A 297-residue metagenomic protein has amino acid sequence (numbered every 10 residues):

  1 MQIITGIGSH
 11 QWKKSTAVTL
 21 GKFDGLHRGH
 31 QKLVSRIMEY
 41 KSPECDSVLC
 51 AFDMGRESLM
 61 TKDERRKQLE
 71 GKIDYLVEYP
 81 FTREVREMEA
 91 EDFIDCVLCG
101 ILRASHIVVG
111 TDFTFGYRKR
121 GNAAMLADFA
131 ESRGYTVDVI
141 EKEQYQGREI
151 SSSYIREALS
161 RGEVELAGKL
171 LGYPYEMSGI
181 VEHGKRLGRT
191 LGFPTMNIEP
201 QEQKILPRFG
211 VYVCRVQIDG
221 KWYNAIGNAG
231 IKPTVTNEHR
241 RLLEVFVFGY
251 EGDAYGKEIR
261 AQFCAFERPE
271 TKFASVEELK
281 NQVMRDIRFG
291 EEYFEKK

Functional and structural regions predicted by a protein language model:
Q2-G8, V77: Short acidic-hydrophobic, aromatic-tinged amphipathic segments that line or gate anion-handling sites
I7-D63: N-terminal catalytic cores of NTP/NDP-binding nucleotidyl/phosphoryl-transfer enzymes
T19-G21, L49-F52, V77-P80, H106-T111 (+1 more regions): Short beta-strands and strand-loop turn motifs
D24-G25, D53-E57, F81-V85, D112-Y117 (+1 more regions): Short histidine/acidic/glycine/proline-rich micro-motifs that form metal- and phosphate-coordinating active-site loops
H27, L69, I107, A167 (+2 more regions): Residue-level signal for inorganic ion chemistry
M38-E39, D46-S105: Active-site-proximal cofactor/substrate-binding loop regions of enzyme domains
E87-P194, A274-E278: Classical nucleotidyltransferase
R133, G184-K297: Phosphate/ribose-recognition catalytic cores of enzymes acting on nucleotide-derived substrates
